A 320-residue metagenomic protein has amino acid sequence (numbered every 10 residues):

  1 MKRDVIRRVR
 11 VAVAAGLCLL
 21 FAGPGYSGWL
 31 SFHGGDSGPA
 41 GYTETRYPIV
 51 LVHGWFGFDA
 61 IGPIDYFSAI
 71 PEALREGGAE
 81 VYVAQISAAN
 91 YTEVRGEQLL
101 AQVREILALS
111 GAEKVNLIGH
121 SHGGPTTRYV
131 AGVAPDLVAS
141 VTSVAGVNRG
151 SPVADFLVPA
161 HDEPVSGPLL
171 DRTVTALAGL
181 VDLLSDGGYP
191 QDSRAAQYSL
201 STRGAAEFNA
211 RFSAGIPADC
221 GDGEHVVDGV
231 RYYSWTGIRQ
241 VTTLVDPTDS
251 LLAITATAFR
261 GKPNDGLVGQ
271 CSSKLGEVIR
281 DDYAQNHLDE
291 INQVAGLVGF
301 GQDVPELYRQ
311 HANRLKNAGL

Functional and structural regions predicted by a protein language model:
K2-V13: Bacterial N-terminal signal peptides that target proteins for export
G25-S27: Boundary at the C-terminal end of the N-terminal hydrophobic targeting segment
A40-K114, E163: Active-site catalytic motif of lipid deacylating hydrolases and related acyltransferases
H53, V81, E97-G204, D265: Serine-dependent carboxylesterase/thioesterase catalytic core of lipase-like alpha/beta-hydrolase/SGNH enzymes
G54-F58, S87-Y91, H122-P125, G146-G150 (+1 more regions): Solvent-exposed loop/turn segments at secondary-structure junctions within structured extracellular/periplasmic domains
Q191-P217, G229-Y232: A conserved mid-domain beta-alpha-beta active-site/ligand-binding segment of alpha/beta enzyme cores
A218-L320: C-terminal catalytic-base region of ester-bond hydrolases, centering on the histidine of the charge-relay
